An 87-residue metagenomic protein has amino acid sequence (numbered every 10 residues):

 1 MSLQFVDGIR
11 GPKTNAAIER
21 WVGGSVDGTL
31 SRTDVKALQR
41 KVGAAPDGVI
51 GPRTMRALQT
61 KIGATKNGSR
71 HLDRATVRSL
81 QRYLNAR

Functional and structural regions predicted by a protein language model:
M1-R87: Cell-envelope/ECM-targeting effectors and their regulatory/trafficking segments
